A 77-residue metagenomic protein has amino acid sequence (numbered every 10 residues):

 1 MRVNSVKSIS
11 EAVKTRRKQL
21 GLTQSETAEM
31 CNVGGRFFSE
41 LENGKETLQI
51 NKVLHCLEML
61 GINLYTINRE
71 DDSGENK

Functional and structural regions predicted by a protein language model:
M1-K18: A short, Lys/Arg-rich alpha-helix, primarily the initiator
A12, T23, Q49-K52: Residues that mark the N-terminal boundary/hinge immediately upstream of a DNA-recognition element
L22-S39: Short alpha-helical DNA-recognition segment
N51-I67: DNA major-groove recognition helix of helix-turn-helix/homeodomain DNA-binding modules
Y65-K77: Short, charged recognition helix plus adjacent turn of helix-turn-helix-like nucleic-acid-binding domains
